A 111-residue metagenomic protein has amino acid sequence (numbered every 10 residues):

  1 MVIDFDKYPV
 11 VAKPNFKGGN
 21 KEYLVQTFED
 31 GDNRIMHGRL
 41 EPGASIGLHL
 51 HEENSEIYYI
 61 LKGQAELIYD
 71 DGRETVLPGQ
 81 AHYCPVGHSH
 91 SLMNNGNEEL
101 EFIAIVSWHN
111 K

Functional and structural regions predicted by a protein language model:
M1-R34, G47: A short, N-terminal "cap"/entry segment at the start of jelly-roll beta-barrel domains of the cupin/DSBH fold
D30-G31, E53, N97-E98: Short strand-connecting beta-turns/loops that link adjacent beta-strands
M36-H51: Conserved short histidine dyad/triad with adjacent acidic residue
S45-G47, E66, H82, V86-L92: Histidine-centered metal-chelating micro-motifs
E53-S55, I60-A65: Glycine- and acidic-residue-biased ligand/ion/polar-headgroup-sensing regions
Q64-E66, R73, S89, E99: Structural motif
D71-V86: Short acidic-glycine-tyrosine-enriched beta hairpin
V86-K111: Ligand-binding loop in jelly-roll beta-barrel domains
